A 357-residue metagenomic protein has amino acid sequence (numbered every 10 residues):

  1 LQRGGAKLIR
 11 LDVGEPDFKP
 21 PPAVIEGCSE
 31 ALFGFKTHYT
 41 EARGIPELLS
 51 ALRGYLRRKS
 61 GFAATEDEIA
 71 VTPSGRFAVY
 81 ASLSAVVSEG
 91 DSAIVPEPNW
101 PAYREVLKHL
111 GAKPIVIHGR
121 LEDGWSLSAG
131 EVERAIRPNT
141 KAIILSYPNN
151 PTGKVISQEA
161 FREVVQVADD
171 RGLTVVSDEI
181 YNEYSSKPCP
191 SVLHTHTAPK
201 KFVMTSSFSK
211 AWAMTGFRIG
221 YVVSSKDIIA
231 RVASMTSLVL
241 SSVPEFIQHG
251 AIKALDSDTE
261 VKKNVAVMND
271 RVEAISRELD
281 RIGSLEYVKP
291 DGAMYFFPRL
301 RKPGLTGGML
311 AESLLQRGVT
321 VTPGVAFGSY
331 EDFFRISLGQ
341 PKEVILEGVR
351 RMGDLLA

Functional and structural regions predicted by a protein language model:
L1-I9, E15-A31, K59-A357: PLP-dependent class I/II
I9-D17, E30-L49: A glycine-/small-polar-enriched, mobile loop at the entrance of the PLP active site in fold-type I
Y39-T72: Conserved N-terminal alpha-helix of the aminotransferase class I/II PLP-enzyme fold
